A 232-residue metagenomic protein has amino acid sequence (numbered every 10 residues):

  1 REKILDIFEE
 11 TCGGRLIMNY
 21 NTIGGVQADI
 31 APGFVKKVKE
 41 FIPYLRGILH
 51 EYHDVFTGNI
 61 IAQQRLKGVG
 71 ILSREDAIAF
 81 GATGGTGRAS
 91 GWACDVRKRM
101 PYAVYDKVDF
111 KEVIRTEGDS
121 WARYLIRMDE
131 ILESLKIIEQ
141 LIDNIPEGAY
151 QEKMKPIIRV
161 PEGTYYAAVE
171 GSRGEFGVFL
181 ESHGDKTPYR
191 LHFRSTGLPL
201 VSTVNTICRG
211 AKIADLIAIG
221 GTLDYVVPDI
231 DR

Functional and structural regions predicted by a protein language model:
R1-R190, R194-R232: Active-site bordering "gate/hinge" segments that shape substrate access to catalytic or cofactor-binding pockets
